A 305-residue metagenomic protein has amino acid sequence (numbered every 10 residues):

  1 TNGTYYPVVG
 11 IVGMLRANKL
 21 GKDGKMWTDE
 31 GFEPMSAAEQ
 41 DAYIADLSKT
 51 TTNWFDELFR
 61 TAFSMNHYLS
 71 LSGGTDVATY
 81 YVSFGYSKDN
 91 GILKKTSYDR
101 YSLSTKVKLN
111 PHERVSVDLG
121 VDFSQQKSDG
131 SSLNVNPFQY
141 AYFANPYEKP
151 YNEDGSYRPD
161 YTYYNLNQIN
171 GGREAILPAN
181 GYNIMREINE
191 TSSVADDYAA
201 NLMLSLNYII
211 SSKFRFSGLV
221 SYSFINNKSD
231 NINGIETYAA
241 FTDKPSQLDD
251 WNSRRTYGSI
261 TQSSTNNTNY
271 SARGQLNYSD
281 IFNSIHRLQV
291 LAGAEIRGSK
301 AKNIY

Functional and structural regions predicted by a protein language model:
T1-N2, D41-S70, S83-L93: Short strand-turn segments of transmembrane beta-barrel domains in outer membranes, especially the first one or two
T1-T50, G91-Y98, S102-A199, S217-L219 (+1 more regions): Surface-exposed loop/interface segments of Gram-negative outer-membrane beta-barrel transport/assembly proteins
N66-Y68, I188, M203: Short structured motifs
G73-T75, Y86, L109, L206-Y208 (+1 more regions): Residue-level signature of outer-membrane beta-barrel architecture
M203-Y208, Y222-F224: Alpha-helical support elements that line or immediately flank enzyme active sites and cofactor-binding pockets
